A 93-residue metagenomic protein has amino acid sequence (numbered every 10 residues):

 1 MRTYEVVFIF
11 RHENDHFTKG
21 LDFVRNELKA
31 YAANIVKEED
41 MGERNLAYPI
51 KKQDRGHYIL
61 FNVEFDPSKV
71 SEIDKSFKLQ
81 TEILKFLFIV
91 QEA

Functional and structural regions predicted by a protein language model:
M1-G56, L60, E64-A93: Long, contiguous binding/interaction regions
